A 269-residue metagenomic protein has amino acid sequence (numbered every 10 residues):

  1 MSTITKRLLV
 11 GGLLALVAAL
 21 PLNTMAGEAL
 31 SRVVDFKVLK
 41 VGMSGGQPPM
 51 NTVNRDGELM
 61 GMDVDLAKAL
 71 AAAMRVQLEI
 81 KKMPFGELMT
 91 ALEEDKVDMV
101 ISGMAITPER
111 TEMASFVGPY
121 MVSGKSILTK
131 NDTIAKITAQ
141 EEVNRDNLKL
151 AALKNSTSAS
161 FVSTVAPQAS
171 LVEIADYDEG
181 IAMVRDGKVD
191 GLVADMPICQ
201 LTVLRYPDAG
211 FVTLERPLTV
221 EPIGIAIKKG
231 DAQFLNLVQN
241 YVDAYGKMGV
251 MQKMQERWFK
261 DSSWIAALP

Functional and structural regions predicted by a protein language model:
A26-G103, E112, R257: Extracytoplasmic small-molecule ligand-binding "clamshell" domains of the periplasmic binding protein/Venus flytrap
G27, D65-A73, N131-T133, E141 (+3 more regions): Extended ligand-binding regions for polar small-molecule ligands
V38-G45, Q140-N155, S170: Short loop->beta-strand "edge-of-pocket" segments that line small-molecule binding or catalytic clefts across diverse
L39-K40, M74-Q77, M83, E94-S102 (+4 more regions): Alpha-to-beta junction loops
N51-R55, A67-V76, A139-D146, S158-I174 (+3 more regions): Ligand-binding cleft/hinge of the Venus flytrap
V64, I80-T90, I137, K154 (+2 more regions): Short helix-initiation/N-cap motifs at beta->coil->alpha
K68, A72, Q77-E142, G210-F211 (+1 more regions): Acidic, polar ligand-binding/catalytic clefts
V122-S126, M196, Q200-D243, D261-P269: Periplasmic-binding protein-like
